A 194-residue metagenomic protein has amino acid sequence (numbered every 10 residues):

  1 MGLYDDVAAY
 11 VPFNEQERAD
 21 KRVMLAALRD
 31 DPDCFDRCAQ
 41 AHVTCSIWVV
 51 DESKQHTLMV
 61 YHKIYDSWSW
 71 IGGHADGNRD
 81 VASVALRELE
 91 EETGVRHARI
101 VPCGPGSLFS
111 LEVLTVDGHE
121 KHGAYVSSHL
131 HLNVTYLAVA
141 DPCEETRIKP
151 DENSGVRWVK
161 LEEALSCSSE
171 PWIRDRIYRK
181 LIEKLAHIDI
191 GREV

Functional and structural regions predicted by a protein language model:
M1, P32-H42, V126-T135: Short charge-dense sequence patches
M1-V11: Generic N-terminal amphipathic, Lys/Arg-enriched alpha-helix
A9-S46: Acidic, metal-coordinating catalytic segment for phosphate/diphosphate chemistry, firing primarily on the Nudix
D30, A39, I71, S107 (+1 more regions): Glycine-rich, flexible loop/turn motifs
F35-W70: N-terminal strand-loop-strand
A75-W172: Unchanged
S169-V194: Charged phosphate-binding loop/patch that engages nucleotide di/tri-phosphates or the phosphate backbone of nucleic
